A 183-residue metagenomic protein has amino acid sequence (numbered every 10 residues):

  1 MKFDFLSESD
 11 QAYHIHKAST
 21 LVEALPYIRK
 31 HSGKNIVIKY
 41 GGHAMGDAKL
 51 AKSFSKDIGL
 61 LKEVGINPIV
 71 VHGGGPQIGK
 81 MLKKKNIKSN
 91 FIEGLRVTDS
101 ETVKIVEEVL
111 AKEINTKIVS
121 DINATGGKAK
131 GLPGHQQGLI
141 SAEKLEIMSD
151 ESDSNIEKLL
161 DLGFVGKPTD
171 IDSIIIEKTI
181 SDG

Functional and structural regions predicted by a protein language model:
M1-G183: Nucleotide/pyrophosphate-binding catalytic subdomain
